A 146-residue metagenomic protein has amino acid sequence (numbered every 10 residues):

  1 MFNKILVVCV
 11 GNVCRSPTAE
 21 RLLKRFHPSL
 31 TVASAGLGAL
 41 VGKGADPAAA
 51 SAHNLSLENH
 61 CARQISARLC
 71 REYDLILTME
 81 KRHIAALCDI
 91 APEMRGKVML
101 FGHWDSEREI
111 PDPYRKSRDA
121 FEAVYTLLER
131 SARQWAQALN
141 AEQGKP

Functional and structural regions predicted by a protein language model:
M1-E72, Q137-P146: Conserved active-site segments centered on acidic
V7, L77-T78: Hydrophobic beta-strand core positions in alpha/beta domains
S16, M79-E80: Replace "coordinates the UDP/GDP/TDP-sugar" with "coordinates nucleotide-activated sugar donors
L75, K81-P146: Phosphate-binding/catalytic loops
